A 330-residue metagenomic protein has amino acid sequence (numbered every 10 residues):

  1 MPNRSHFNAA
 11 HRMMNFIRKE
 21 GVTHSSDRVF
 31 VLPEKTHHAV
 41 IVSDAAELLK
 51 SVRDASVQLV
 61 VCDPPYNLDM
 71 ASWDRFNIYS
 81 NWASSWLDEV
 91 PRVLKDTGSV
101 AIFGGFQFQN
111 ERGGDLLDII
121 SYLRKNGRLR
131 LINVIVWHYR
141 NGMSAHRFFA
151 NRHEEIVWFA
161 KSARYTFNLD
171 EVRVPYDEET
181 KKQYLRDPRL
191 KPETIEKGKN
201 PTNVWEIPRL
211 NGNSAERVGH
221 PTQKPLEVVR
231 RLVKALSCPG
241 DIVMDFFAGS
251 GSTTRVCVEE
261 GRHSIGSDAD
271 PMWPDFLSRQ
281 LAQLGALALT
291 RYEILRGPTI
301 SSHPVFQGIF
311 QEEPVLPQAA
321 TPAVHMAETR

Functional and structural regions predicted by a protein language model:
M1-K19, H24-D275, A323-T329: Core catalytic lobe of class I
M272-R330: PRPP-dependent phosphoribosyltransferase catalytic core
